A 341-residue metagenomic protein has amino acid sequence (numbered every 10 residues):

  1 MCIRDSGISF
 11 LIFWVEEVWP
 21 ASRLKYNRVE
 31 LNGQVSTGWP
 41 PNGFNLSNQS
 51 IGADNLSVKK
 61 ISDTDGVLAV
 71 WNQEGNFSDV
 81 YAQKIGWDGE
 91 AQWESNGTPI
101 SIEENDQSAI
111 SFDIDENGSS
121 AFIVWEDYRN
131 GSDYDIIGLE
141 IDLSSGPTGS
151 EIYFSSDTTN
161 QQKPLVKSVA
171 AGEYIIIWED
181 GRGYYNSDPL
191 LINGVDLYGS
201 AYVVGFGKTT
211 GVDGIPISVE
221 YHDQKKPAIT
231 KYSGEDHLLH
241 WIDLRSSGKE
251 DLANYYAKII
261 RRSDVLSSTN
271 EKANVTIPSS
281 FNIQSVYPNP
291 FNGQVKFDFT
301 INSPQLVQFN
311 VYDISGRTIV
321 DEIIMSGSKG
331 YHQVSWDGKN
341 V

Functional and structural regions predicted by a protein language model:
R4-L266: Extracellular, repeat-based ectodomains that mediate carbohydrate processing or recognition
R261-I277: Low-complexity, Pro/Thr/Ser/Gly/Ala-rich linker/spacer regions in secreted, extracellular modular proteins
K272-V341: C-terminal outer-membrane/trafficking sorting elements
